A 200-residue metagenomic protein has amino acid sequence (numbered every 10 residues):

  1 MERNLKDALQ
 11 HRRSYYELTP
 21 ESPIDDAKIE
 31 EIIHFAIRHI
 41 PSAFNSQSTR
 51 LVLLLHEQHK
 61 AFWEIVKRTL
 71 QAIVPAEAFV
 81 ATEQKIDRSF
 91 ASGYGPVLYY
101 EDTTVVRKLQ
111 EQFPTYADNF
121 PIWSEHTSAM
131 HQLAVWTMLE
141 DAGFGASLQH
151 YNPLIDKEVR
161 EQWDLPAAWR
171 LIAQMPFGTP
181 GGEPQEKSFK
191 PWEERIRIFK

Functional and structural regions predicted by a protein language model:
M1-G95, K200: N-terminal amphipathic, basic helical "cap/leader" segment at the start of enzyme domains
N4-H11, Y15-Y16, L171-K200: C-terminal helix-cap and adjacent tail motif
A36-I37, F113-E161: Small-aliphatic-rich amphipathic alpha-helix that forms the alpha element of a beta-alpha
S46-T49, D141, I172: Short secondary-structure junction motifs
K67-R68, Q110-N119, F189: Short, surface-exposed, charged loop/turn segments at secondary-structure junctions
G93-P96, A142, A173: Generic beta-strand structural signal
Y100-V105: Short glycine-enriched loops at secondary-structure junctions
R160-A167, E183-K187: Short proline/glycine-enriched turn/loop segments at secondary-structure junctions
